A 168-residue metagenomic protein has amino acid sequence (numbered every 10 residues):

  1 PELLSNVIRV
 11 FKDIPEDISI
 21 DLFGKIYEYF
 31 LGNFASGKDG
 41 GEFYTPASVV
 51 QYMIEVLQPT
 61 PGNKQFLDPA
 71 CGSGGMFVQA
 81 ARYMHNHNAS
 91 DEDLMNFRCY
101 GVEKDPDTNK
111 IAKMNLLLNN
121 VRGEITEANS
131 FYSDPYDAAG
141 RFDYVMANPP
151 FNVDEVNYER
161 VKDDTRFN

Functional and structural regions predicted by a protein language model:
P1-F34, E42: Long recognition/docking surfaces used for binding and targeting
E2-S5, K25-L31, H85-D91, D105 (+1 more regions): Short amphipathic alpha-helical segments, especially helix-boundary/capping motifs
G37: RNA-binding accessory domains that recognize and position tRNA/RNA substrates
E42-A147, N152-D154: Conserved S-adenosyl-L-methionine
F151-N168: Mobile active-site "lid"/loop adjacent to the S-adenosyl-L-methionine
